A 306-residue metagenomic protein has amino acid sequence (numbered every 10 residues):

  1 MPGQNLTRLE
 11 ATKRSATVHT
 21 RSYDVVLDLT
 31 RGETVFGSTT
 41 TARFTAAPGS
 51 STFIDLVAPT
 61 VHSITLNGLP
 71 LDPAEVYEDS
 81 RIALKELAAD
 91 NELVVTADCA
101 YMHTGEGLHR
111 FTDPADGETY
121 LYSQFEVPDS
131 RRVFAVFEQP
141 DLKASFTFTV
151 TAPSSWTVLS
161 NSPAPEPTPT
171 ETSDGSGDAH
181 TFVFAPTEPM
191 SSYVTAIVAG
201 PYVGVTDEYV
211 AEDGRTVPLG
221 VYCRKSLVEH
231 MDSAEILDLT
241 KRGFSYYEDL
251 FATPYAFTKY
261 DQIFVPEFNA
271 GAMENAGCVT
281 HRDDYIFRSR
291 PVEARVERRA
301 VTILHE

Functional and structural regions predicted by a protein language model:
M1-T258, D284, S289, V301: Acidic/His-enriched low-complexity segments
A74, S233, F264-R282, S289: Catalytic zinc-binding patch centered on the HExxH motif and its immediate surroundings that defines zinc-dependent
L108, E248, A272, R295-V296: Residue-level detector of transmembrane insertion/anchoring sites
A256-P266: Long, charged, glycine-rich C-terminal linkers/tails
R295-E306: Short alpha-helix carrying the canonical HExxH Zn2+-binding catalytic motif
